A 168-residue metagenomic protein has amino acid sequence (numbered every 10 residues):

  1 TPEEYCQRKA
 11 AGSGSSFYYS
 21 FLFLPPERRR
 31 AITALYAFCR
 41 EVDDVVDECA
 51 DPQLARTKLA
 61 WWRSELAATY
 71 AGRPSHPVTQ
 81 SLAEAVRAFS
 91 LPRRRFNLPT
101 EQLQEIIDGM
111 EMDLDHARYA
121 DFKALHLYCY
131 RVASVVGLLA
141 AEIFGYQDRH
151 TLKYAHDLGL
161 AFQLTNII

Functional and structural regions predicted by a protein language model:
T1-I168: Acidic catalytic motifs of isoprenoid enzymes
